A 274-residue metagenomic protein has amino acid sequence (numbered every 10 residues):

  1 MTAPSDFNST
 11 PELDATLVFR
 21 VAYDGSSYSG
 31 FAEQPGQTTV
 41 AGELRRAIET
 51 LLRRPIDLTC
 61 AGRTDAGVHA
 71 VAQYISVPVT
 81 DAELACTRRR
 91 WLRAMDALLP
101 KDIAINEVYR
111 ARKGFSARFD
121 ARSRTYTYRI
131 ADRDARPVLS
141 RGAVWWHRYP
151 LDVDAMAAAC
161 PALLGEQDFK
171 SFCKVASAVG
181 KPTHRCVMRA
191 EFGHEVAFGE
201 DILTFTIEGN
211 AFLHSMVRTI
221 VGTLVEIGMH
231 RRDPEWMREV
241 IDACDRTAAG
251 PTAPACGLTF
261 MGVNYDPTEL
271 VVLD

Functional and structural regions predicted by a protein language model:
T2-D274: Structured-RNA-binding interfaces characteristic of tRNA pseudouridine synthases
